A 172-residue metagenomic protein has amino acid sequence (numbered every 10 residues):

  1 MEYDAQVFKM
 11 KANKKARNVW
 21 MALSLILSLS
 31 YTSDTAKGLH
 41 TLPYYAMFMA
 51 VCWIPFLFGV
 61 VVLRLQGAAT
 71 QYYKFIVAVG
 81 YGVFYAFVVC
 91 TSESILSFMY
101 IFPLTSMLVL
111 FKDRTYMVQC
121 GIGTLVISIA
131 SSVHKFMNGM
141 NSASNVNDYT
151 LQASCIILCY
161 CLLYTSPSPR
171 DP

Functional and structural regions predicted by a protein language model:
M1-K9: Short, Lys/Arg-rich, polar N-terminal cytosolic tail immediately upstream of the first transmembrane signal-anchor
M10, K14-R17, Y149: Non-transmembrane, amphipathic alpha-helical segments
K15-E93, Y100-M107, T124-S128: Hydrophobic transmembrane alpha-helices and their membrane-interface boundaries in multi-pass, membrane-anchored
L29-C52, L110, R114-S166: Alpha-helical transmembrane segments and their interfaces in multipass membrane proteins
C90-I95, K112-R114: Transmembrane helix interruption/hinge and helix-loop junction motifs
L96-F98, Q119: Alpha-helix N-cap/helix-start motif
P167-P172: Single conserved hydrophobic/aromatic residue that forms the stacking wall/gate of nucleotide- or nucleobase-binding
